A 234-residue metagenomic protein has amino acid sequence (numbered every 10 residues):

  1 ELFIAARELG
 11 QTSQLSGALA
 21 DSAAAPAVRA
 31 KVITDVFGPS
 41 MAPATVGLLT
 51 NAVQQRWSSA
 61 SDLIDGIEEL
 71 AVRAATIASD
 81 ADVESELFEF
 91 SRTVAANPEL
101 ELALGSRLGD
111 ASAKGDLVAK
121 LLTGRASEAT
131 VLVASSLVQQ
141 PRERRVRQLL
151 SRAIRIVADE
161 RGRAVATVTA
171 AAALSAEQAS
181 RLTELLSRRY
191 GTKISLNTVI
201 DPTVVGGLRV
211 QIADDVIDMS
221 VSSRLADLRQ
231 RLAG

Functional and structural regions predicted by a protein language model:
E1-Q211, D215-G234: Elongated, mostly alpha-helical coiled-coil "stalk/stator" tethers of large membrane protein machines
